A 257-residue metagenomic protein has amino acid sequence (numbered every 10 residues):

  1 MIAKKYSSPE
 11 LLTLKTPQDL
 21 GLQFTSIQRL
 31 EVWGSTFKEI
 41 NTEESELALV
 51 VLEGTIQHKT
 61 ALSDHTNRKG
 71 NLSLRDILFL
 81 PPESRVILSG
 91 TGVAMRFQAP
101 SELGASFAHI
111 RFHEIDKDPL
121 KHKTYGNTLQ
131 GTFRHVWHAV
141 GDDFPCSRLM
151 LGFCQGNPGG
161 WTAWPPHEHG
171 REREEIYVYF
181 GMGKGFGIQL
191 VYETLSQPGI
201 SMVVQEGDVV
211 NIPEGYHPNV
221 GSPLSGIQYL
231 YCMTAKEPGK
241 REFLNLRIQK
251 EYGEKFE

Functional and structural regions predicted by a protein language model:
S7-E39, L129-E175: A short glycine-rich, His/Asp/Glu-containing loop-to-beta-strand
I27-E31, A48, I77-F79, R96 (+4 more regions): Conserved hydrophobic/aromatic beta-strand scaffold that supports enzyme active sites
Q28-R29, G34-R96: Extended, compositionally biased flexible segments
E39-D64, R171-D208: Glycine- and acidic-residue-biased ligand/ion/polar-headgroup-sensing regions
N71-G90, A99, V203-I227, M233: Conserved metal-binding segment of the jelly-roll/cupin
V93-R134, Y192-T194, S225, L230-E257: Double-stranded beta-helix
Q98-S101, V140-G141, F153-P158, F180-G181 (+1 more regions): Short, structured patches in soluble enzyme cores that scaffold and shape functional sites
G199, N219-G221, P238-R241: Short active-site-adjacent structural elements
